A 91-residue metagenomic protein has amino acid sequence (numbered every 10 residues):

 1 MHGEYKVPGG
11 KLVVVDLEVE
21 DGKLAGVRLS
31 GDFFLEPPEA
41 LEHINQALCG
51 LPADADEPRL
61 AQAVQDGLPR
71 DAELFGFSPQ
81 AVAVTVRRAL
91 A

Functional and structural regions predicted by a protein language model:
M1-K23: Structured beta-strand/loop patches that form or line metal/cofactor-binding pockets in enzymes
K6, R28, D32-F34, E73-G76: Residue-level preference for alpha-helix termini and adjacent loops
G9, F33, P37-E39, S78-A81: Solvent-exposed, flexible loop/coil residues
D16, D21, D32, D54-D56 (+2 more regions): Acidic-enriched, low-complexity/disordered segments with a strong bias for Aspartate over Glutamate
L24-A63: A hydrophobic, small-residue-rich beta->alpha segment in the mid-to-C-terminal subdomain of diverse proteins
Q65-A91: C-terminal structural segments of small proteins and small subunits
